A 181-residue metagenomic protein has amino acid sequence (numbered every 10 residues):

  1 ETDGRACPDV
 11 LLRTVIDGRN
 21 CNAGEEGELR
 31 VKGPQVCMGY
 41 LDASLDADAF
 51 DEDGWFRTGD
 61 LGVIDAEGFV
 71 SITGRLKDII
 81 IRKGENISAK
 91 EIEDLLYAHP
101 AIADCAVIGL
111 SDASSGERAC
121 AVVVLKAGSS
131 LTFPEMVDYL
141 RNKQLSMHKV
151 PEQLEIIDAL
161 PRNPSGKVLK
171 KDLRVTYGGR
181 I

Functional and structural regions predicted by a protein language model:
E1-V70, L76-I79, I92-E93, G128: Conserved AMP-binding/adenylate-forming
G4-A6, I108-S111, E155: Beta-strand->loop->alpha-helix junctions that form or flank phosphate-binding loops in nucleotide-handling enzymes
D9, L45, A101-D104, A159: Glycine-centered tight turns that cap/initiate beta-strands
G33, M38-G39, L61-K149, G166 (+1 more regions): AMP-binding/adenylate-forming catalytic core of the ANL superfamily
T58, V150, I157: Generic enzyme active-site microenvironment
Q153-S165: Short proline/glycine- and acidic-rich turn/helix-capping motifs at secondary-structure junctions
V175-I181: Acidic/polar alpha-helix N-cap and adjacent early helical turns within long charge-rich amphipathic helices/linkers
